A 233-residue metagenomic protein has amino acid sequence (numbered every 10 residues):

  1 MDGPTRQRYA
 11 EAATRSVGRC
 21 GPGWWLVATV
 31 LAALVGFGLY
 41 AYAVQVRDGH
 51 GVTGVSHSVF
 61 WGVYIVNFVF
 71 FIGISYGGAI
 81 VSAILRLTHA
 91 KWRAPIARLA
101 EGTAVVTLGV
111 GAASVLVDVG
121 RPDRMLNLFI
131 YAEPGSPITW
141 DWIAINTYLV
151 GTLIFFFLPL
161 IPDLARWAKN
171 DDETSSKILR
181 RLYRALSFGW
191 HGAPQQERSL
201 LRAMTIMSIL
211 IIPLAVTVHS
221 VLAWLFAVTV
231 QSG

Functional and structural regions predicted by a protein language model:
M1-E11, G77-A94, S176-A193: Cytoplasmic juxtamembrane interface segments
M1-G77: N-terminal signal-anchor module of multipass membrane proteins
T14-G18, G23-W24, A28-Y42, A90 (+3 more regions): Long, contiguous internal "core" modules enriched in hydrophobic/ aromatic residues
A43-T53, H57, I84-R93, A97 (+2 more regions): Juxtamembrane/interface segments at transmembrane-helix termini
S56, G62, V66, V81 (+3 more regions): Generic, low-specificity signal for short hydrophobic/alpha-helical stretches with a mild N-terminal bias, encompassing
V59-D123, G151: Membrane helical hairpin/interfacial module
I65-V66, R93-L99, L128-W142: Aromatic/His-enriched, Gly/Pro-containing loop or helix-boundary segments that lie immediately adjacent to catalytic
V106, M125-F129, F155: Alpha-helix boundary/capping detector
